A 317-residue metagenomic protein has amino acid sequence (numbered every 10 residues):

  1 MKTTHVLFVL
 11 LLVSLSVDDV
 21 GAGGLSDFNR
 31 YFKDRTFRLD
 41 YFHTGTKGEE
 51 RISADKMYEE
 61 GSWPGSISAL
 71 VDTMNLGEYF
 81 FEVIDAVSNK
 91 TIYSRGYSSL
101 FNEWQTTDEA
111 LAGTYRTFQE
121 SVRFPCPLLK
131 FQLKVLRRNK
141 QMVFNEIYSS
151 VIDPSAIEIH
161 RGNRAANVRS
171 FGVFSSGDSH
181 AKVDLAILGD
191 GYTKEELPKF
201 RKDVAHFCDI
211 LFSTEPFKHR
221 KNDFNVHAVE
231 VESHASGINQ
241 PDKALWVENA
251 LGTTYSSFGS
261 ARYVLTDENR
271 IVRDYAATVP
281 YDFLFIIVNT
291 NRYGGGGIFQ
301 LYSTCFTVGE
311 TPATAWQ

Functional and structural regions predicted by a protein language model:
H5-S14: Sec-dependent N-terminal signal peptides
V20-A22: Boundary at the C-terminal end of the N-terminal hydrophobic targeting segment
L25-D27, F32-D72: Short amphipathic, basic-aromatic surface patches that mediate peripheral association with negatively charged
S68-Y79, D203: Short coil-to-beta strand junction motifs in C2/discoidin
I92-G113, Y148-I152, L197: Solvent-exposed serine/threonine-rich low-complexity stretches and specific carbohydrate-binding patches
L111-S179: Extended acidic/polar, glycine-enriched regions that form or flank non-catalytic beta-rich accessory modules
A156-K221, A228-I238, S257, R270-D274 (+2 more regions): Fold-level signature of zinc-dependent metallopeptidase catalytic domains
L197-F200, G296-Q317: Short pre-active-site segment immediately N-terminal to the catalytic Zn-binding motif
